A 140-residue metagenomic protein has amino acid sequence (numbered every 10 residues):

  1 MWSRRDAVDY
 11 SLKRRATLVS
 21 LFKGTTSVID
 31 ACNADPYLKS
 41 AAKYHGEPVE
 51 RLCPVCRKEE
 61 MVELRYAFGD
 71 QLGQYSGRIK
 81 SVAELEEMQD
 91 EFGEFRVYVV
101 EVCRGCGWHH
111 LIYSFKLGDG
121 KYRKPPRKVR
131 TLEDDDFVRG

Functional and structural regions predicted by a protein language model:
M1-C32: A boundary/linker detector
W2-V8, Y113-G140: C-terminal/domain-terminus segments
V19, T26-F68: Short, well-structured hydrophobic secondary-structure segments
G46-E50, R96-V102: Short metal-coordination and nucleic-acid-contact micro-motifs, chiefly zinc-binding Cys/His arrays
E50-R51, R57-G93: Short recognition patches in nucleic-acid-associated and regulatory proteins
C53-C56, V102-C106: Short cysteine-rich clusters marking metal-coordination/redox-active sites
E59-E63, H109-F115: Short, non-ligating residues that shape and space the ligands of small metal-coordination modules and catalytic
V82-V97, R104, H109-Y113: Short metal-binding segments enriched for Cys and/or His
